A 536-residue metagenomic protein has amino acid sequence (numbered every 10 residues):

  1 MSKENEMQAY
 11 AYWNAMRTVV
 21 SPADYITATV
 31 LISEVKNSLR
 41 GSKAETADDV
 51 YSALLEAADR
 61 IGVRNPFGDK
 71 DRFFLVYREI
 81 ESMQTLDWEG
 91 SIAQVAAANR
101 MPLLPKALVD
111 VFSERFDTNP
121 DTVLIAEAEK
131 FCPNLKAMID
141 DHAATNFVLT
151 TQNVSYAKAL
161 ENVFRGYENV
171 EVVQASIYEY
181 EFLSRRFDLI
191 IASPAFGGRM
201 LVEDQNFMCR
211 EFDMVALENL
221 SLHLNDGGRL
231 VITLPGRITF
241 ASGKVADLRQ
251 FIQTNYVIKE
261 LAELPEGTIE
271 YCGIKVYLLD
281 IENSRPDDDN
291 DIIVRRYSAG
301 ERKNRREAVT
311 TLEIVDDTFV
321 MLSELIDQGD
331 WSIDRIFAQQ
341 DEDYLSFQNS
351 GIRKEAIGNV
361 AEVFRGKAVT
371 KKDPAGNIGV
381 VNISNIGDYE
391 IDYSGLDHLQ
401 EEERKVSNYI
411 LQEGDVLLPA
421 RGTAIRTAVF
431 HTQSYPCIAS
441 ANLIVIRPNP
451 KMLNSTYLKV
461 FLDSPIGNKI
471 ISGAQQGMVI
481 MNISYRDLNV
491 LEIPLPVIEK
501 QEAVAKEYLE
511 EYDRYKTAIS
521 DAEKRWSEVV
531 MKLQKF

Functional and structural regions predicted by a protein language model:
A23-N99: Long recognition/docking surfaces used for binding and targeting
Q94-A192, G197-R199, P235-G236: Conserved S-adenosyl-L-methionine
C209-I274, L278-D280: Conserved Class I SAM-dependent methyltransferase catalytic core
Y271-R353: Flexible, glycine-/basic-rich loop-and-beta segments that form/coincide with the SAM-dependent methyltransferase
L279, P436-I444, Q476-A503: A short glycine-rich beta-alpha junction/loop motif
F319-A375, V497-F536: Non-catalytic DNA-recognition/assembly elements of restriction-modification systems
E355-V369, S384-E413: Sequence-specific dsDNA recognition surfaces
S407-Y409, E413, L417-L462: A short beta-sheet element
